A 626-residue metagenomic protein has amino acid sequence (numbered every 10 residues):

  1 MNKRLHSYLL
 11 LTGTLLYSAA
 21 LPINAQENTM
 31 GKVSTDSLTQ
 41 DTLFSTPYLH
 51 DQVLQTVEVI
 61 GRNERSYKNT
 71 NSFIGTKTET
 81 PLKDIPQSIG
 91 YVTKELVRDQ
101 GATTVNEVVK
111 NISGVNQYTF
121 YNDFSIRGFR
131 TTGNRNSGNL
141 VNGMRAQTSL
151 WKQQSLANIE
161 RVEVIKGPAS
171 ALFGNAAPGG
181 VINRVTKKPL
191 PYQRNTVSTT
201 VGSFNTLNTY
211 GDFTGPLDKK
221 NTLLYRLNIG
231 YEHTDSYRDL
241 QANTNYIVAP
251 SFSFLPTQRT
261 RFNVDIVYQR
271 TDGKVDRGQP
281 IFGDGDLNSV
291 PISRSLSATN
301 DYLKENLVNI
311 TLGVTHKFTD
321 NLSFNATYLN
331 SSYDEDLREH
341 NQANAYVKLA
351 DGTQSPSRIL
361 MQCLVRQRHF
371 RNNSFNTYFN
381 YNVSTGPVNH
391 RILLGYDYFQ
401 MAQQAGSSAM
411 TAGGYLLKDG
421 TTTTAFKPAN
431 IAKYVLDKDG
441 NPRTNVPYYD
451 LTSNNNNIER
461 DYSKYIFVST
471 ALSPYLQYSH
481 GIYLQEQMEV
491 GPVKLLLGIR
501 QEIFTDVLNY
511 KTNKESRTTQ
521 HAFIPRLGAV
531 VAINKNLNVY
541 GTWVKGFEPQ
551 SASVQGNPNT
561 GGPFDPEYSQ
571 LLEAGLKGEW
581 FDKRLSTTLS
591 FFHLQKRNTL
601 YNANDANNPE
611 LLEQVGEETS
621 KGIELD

Functional and structural regions predicted by a protein language model:
K68-N69, F73-I89, N106-M144, E160: Extracytoplasmic beta-strand/coil segments of soluble accessory domains associated with Gram-negative outer-membrane
S113, N142-P168, R184-K187: Short acidic/polar hinge/loop motifs at secondary-structure boundaries that mediate gating or recognition
N158-E160, A171-V248, P256-T260, L585: Outer-membrane beta-barrel translocator/receptor signature
D212-D239, N243-A249, L307-N382, Q477-N509 (+3 more regions): Surface-exposed extracellular loop regions of Gram-negative outer-membrane beta-barrel proteins
E232, S236, A249-K317, N321 (+3 more regions): Acidic/polar loop-and-plug regions of large Gram-negative outer-membrane beta-barrel proteins
L255-T257, F370, N389-L393, D397-M401 (+3 more regions): Structural signature of Gram-negative outer-membrane beta-barrels, strongest in the C-terminal barrel of TonB-dependent
T315-S332, C363-N509: Face-selective signature of the C-terminal outer-membrane beta-barrel domain
K317-L329, Y333-E339, P566-I623: Membrane-embedded beta-barrel scaffold of Gram-negative outer-membrane proteins
